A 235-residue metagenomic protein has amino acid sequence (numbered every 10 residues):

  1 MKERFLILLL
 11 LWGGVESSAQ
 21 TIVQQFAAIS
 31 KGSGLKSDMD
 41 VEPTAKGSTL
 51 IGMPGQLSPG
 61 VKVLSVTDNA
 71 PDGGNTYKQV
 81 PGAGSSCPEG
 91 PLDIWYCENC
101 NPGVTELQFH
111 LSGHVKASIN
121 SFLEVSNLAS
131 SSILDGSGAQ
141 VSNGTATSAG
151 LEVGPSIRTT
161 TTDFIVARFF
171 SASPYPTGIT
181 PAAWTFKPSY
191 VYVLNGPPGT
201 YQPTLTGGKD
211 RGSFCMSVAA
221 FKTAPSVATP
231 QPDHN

Functional and structural regions predicted by a protein language model:
R4-G13: Sec-dependent N-terminal signal peptides
L11, A228-P230: A subset of signal/propeptide-processing and intrinsically disordered low-complexity segments in secreted/extracellular
G14-A19: Sec/Tat signal peptide C-region and signal peptidase I cleavage site
Q20-S226, D233: Primarily extracytoplasmic/secreted proteins and surface-exposed domains characterized by disulfide-bonded cysteine
